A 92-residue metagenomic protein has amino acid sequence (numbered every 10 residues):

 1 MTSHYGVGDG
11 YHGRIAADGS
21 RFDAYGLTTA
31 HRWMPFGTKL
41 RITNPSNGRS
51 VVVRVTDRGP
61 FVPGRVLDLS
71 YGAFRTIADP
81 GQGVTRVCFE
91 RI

Functional and structural regions predicted by a protein language model:
M1-I92: Secreted/periplasmic proteins
